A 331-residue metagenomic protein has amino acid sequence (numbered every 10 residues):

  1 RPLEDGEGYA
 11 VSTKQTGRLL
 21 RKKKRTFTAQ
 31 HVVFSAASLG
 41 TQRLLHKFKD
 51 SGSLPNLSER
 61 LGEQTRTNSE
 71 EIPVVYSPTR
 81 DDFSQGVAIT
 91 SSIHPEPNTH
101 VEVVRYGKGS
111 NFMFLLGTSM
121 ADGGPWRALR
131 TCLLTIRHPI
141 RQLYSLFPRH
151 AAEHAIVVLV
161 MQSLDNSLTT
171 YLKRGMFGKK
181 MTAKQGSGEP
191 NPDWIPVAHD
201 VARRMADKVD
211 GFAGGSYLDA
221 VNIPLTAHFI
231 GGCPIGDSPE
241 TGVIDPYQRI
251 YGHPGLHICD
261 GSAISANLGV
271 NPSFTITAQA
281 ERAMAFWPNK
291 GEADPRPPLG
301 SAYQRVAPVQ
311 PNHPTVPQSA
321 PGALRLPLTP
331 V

Functional and structural regions predicted by a protein language model:
R1-E4, V157-L159, M181-A266: A glycine-rich dinucleotide-binding beta-alpha-beta segment and adjacent secondary-structure elements that constitute
P2, S12-S91, D260, S273-P298: Glycine-rich loop(s) and the adjacent beta-strand/alpha-helix scaffold that form part
G6-A10: A generic structural signal for beta-strand entry/edge sites
T13-R21, P95-T99, Q162, D237: Short acidic, glycine-rich loop/turn motifs
R21-K22, Q42-L44, F83-S84, T169-T170 (+2 more regions): Short helix/loop capping segments that flank catalytic or ligand/cofactor-binding pockets
S58-M181, S187, F229, Y251 (+3 more regions): FAD cofactor-binding and catalytic pocket of flavoenzymes
P190, L268-T275: Short alpha-helix boundary/capping segments
F212-A220, A293-A302: Short, glycine/acidic-rich hinge or "gate" loops at secondary-structure transitions that mediate conformational
